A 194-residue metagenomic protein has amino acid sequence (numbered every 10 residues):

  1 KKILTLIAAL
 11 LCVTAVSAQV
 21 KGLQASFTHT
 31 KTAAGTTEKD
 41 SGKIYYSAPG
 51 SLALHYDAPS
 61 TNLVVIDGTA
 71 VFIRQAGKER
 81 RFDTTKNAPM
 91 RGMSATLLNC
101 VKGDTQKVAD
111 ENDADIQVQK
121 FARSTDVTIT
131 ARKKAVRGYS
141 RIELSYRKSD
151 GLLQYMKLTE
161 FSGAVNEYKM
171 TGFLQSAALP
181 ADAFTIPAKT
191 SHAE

Functional and structural regions predicted by a protein language model:
I3-C12: Sec-dependent N-terminal signal peptides
T14-S41, S47-S51, A177-E194: N-terminal leader/targeting segments and the immediate start of mature chains
Q19-K31, T37, Q75-A135: Flexible, processing/modification-adjacent segments and terminal tails in exported/periplasmic/extracellular proteins
V20-G22, K39-S41, P49, P59 (+6 more regions): Extracytoplasmic
F27, L52-Y56, V71-R74, I129 (+1 more regions): Short hydrophobic/aromatic-rich beta-strand segments that constitute the beta-sheet cores of beta-sandwich/beta-barrel
T30-T32, P59, G163: Hydrophobic lipid-interacting interfaces of membrane-associated proteins
K43-T96, N166: An acidic-aromatic
A114-H192: Gly/Pro-enriched, hydrophobic low-complexity segments that function as extracytoplasmic propeptides/linkers
